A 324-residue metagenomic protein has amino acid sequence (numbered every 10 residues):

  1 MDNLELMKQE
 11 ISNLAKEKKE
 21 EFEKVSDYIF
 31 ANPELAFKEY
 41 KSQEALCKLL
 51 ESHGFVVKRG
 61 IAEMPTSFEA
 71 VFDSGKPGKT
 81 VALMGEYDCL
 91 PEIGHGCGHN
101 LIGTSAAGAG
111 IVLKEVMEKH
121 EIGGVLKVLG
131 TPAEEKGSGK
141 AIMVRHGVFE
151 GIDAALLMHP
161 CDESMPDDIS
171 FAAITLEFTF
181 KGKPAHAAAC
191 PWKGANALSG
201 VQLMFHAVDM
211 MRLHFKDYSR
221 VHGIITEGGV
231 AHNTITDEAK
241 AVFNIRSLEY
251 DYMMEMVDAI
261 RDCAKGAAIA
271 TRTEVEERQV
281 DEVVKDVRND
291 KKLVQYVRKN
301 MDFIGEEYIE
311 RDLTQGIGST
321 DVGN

Functional and structural regions predicted by a protein language model:
D2-G124: Acidic/His- and Gly-rich active-site-bordering loop/insert found across diverse amide/peptide-bond hydrolases
L4, K8-I11, A15-F22, E39 (+12 more regions): Generic structural signal for well-ordered, non-membrane alpha-helical segments in soluble metabolic enzymes
K8, S12, N32, A36 (+4 more regions): Active-site oxyanion-binding pockets that recognize sulfate/phosphate
I29, M143, F243: Residue-level signal for inorganic ion chemistry
A62-E63, P160, D281, T314: Residue-level "edge-of-site" marker
T66-V71, D88-G96, N100-L101, A107-A109 (+3 more regions): Histidine/acidic-residue-rich, glycine-tolerant segments that coordinate divalent metal ions
Q202-N324: Metal-dependent amide/peptide-bond hydrolase catalytic core, centered on the "pita-bread" metallohydrolase fold
